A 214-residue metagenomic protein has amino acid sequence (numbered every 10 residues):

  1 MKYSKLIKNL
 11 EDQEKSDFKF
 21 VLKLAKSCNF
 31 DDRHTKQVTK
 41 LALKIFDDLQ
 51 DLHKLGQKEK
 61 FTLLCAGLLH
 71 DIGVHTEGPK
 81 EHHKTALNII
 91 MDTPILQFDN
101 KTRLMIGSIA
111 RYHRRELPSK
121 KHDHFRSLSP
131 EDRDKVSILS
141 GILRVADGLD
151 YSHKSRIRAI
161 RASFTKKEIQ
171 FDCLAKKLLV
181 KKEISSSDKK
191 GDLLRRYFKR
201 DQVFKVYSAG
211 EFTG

Functional and structural regions predicted by a protein language model:
M1-K23, Q170-K181, S185-R200, F204-G214: Non-catalytic interface/linker regions that flank or bridge core catalytic/transmembrane domains
L22-C28, H34, F46, Q50-A162: Divalent metal-dependent catalytic cores for phosphoryl transfer on phosphate-bearing substrates
D32, T76-K80, V180-D188: Ordered, soluble secondary-structure elements with a strong preference for glycine-centered loop motifs and nearby
L41-A42: Amphipathic alpha-helices of TPR/Sel1-like and other helical repeat/solenoid scaffolds
T85-D92, F98-D99, K167-L174, L178-K181 (+1 more regions): Divalent-cation-assisted or electrostatically stabilized phosphate/pyrophosphate-binding catalytic cores
G148-S163, K167, A175-K181, L194: Charge-biased C-terminal accessory regions appended to nucleic-acid-, cytoskeletal NTPase
